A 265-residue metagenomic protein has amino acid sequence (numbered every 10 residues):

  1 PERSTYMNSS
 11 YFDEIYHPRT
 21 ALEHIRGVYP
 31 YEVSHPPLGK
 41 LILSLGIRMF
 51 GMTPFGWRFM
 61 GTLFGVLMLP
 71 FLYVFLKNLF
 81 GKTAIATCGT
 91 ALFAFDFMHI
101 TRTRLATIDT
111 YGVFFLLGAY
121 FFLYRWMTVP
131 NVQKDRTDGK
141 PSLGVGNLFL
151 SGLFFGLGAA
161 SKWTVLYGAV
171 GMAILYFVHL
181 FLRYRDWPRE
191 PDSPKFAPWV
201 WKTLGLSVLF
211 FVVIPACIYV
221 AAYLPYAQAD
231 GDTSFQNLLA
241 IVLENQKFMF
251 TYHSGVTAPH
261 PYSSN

Functional and structural regions predicted by a protein language model:
P1-P18, P30-I42, M52-F55: Extracytoplasmic catalytic/substrate-binding loops of multi-pass membrane glycan-assembly enzymes
P1-R26, F196, L206, P215-S264: Aromatic-rich transmembrane-lumenal/periplasmic boundary elements in polytopic membrane proteins
I25-Y31, I42-L63, K82, F97-M98: Juxtamembrane segments of multi-pass membrane glycosylation machinery that transfer sugars from lipid-linked donors
W57, G61, M98-Y111, S161-T164: Short acidic/glycine- and proline-prone juxtamembrane loop motifs at membrane-interface regions of multi-pass membrane
F59-F80, G118-F122: Transmembrane-helix motifs of polytopic, lipid-linked glycan transferases
L72-F95, V113-F114, Q133-L143: Transmembrane-helix signature of polytopic, membrane-embedded enzymes that assemble or transfer cell-envelope glycans
K77-F80, A119-L148, G158, F177-D186: Membrane-interface transmembrane helices that cradle and orient dolichyl/undecaprenyl
G89-A94, T101, F121, F155 (+1 more regions): Short helix- or helix-capping micro-motifs that position conserved polar/aromatic residues at function-defining sites
